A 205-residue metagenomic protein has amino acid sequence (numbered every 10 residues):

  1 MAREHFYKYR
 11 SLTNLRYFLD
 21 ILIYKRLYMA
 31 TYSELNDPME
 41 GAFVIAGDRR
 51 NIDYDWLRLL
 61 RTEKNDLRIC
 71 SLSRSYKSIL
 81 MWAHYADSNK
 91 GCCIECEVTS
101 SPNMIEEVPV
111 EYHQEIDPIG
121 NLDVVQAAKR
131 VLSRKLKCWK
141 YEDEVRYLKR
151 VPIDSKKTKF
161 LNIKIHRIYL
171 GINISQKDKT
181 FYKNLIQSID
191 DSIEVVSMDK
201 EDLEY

Functional and structural regions predicted by a protein language model:
M1-Y205: Partner-binding and oligomerization surfaces adjacent to conserved cores of proteins that assemble macromolecular
